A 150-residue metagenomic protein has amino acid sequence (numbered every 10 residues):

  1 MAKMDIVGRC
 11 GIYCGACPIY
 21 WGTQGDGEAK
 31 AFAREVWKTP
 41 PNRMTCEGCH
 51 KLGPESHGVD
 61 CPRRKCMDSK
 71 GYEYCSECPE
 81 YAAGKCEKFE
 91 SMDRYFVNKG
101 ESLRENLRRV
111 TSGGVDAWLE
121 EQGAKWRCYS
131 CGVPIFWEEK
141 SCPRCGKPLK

Functional and structural regions predicted by a protein language model:
M1-M4, K147-K150: Basic/polar N-terminal segments that are highly enriched at the extreme N-terminus, encompassing both cleavable
A2-V110: Hydrophobic scaffolds flanking metal-cofactor catalytic centers in soluble metalloenzymes
W37, R43, D116-P134: Ferredoxin-like iron-sulfur electron-transfer modules
C46, C75, C128-C131, C142-C145: Short cysteine-rich clusters marking metal-coordination/redox-active sites
T111-V115: Glycine-centered helix-coil hinge/cap
W137-K140, R144, L149: A hydrophobic membrane-anchoring alpha-helix module
